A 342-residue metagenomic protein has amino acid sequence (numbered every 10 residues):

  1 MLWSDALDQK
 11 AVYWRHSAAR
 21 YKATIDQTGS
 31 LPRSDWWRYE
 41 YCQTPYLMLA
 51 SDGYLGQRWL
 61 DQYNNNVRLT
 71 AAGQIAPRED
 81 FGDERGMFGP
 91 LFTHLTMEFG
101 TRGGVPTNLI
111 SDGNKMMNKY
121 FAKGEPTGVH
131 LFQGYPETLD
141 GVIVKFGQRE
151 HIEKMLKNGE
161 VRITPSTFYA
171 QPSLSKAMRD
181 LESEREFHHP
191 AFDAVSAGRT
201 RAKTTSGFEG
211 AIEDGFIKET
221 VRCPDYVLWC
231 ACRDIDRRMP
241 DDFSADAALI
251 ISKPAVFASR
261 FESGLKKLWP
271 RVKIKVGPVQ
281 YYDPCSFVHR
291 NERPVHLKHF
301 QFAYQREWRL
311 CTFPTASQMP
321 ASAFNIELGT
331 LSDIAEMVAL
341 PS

Functional and structural regions predicted by a protein language model:
M1-S342: NAD-dependent ADP-ribosyltransferases
